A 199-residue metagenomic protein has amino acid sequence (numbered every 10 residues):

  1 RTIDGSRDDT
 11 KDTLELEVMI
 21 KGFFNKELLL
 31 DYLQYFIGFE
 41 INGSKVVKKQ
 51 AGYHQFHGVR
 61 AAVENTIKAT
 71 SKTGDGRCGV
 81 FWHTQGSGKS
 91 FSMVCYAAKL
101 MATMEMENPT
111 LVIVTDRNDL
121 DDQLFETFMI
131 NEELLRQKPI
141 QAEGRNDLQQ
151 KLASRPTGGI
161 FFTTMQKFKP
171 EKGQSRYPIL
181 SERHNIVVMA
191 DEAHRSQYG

Functional and structural regions predicted by a protein language model:
R1-T110, D119, Q123-L134, P156 (+3 more regions): ATP-dependent helicase/translocase motor core
A98-L100, N146-Q149, G173-R176: A generic local structural motif
I113-T115: Short beta-strand-centered segment that lines the nucleotide-binding/catalytic pocket of NTP-utilizing
N118, I140-Q150, M165-P170: Conserved helicase motor
L135-Q141, R195-S196: Acidic/polar loop patches that form or flank catalytic/metal-binding clefts of enzymes that bind anionic ligands
E143-F161, I179-L180: Conserved motor-coupling elements within RecA-like helicase/translocase cores
G158-E192, S196-G199: Conserved RecA-like ASCE ATPase "motif II neighborhood" in helicase/translocase motors
